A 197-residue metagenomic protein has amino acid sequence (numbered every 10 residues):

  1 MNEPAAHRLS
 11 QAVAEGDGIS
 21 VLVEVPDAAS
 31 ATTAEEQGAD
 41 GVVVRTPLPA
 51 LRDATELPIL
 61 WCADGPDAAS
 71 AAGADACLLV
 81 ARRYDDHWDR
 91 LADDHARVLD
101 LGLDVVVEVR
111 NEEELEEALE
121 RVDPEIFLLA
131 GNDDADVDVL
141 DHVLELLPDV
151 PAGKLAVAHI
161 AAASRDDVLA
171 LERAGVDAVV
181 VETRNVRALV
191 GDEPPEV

Functional and structural regions predicted by a protein language model:
M1-A29: N-terminal amphipathic alpha-helix/helix-capping segment at the start of soluble metabolic enzymes
N2-L9, V43-D67, A81-L99, E113-E117 (+3 more regions): Active-site-adjacent beta->alpha loops and helix N-cap segments on the catalytic face of soluble alpha/beta enzymes
D17-G18, T55, G73, L101 (+1 more regions): Residue-level preference for short coil/turn positions at secondary-structure junctions
I19-V25, G41-V44, I59-D64, C77-V80 (+4 more regions): Hydrophobic faces of well-ordered beta-strands that scaffold small-molecule active sites in alpha/beta enzyme cores
S30-T33, G65-C77, R110-V122, A152 (+1 more regions): Catalytic cores of alpha/beta
A31, P58-W61, A71, H95-A96 (+4 more regions): Glycan-processing catalytic domains of CAZymes
T33-A39: A short, Lys/Arg-enriched amphipathic alpha-helix followed by its capping loop at the start of a domain
Q37, L101, A174: Conserved dinucleotide-binding and phosphotransfer motif residues
